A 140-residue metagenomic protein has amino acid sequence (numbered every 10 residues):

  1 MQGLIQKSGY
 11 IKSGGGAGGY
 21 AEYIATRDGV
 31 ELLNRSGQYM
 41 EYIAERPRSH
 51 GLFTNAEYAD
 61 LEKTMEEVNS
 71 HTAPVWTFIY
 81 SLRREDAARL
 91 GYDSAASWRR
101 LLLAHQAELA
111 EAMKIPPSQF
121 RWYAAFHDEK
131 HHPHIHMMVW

Functional and structural regions predicted by a protein language model:
M1-P133, M137-W140: N-terminal nicking endonuclease/strand-transfer module with a His-rich metal-binding environment and a catalytic Tyr
